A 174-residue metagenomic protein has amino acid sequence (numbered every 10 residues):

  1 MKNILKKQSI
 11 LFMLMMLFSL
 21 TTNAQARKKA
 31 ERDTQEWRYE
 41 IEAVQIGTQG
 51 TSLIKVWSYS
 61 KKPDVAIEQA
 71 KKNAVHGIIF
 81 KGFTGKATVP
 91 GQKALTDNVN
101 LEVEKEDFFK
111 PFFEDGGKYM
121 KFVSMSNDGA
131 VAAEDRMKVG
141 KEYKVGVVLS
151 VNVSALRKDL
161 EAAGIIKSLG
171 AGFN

Functional and structural regions predicted by a protein language model:
M1-K28: Bacterial Sec-dependent N-terminal signal peptides
A24-N174: Domain-level marker for long, solvent-exposed, non-transmembrane regions
